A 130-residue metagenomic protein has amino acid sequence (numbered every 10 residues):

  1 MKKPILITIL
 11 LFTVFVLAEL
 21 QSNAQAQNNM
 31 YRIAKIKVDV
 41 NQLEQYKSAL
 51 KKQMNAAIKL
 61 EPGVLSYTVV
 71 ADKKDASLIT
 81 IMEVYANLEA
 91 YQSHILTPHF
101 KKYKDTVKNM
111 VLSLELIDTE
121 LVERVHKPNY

Functional and structural regions predicted by a protein language model:
P4-L6, F12-Y31, T68-D75, K104-Y130: Glycine-rich beta-strand-turn "strand-cap" elements at beta-sheet edges
I5, K52, A56-S66, V84-D118: An amphipathic, aromatic/His-enriched active-site/gating alpha helix that lines ligand/cofactor pockets
M30-L60, S66-T68: N-terminal targeting signals for Sec/Tat export/insertion, comprising classic cleavable signal peptides
D39-N41, D72-K74, A86-L88: Short coil/turn motifs at secondary-structure junctions
L78: Short glycine-/small-residue motifs
